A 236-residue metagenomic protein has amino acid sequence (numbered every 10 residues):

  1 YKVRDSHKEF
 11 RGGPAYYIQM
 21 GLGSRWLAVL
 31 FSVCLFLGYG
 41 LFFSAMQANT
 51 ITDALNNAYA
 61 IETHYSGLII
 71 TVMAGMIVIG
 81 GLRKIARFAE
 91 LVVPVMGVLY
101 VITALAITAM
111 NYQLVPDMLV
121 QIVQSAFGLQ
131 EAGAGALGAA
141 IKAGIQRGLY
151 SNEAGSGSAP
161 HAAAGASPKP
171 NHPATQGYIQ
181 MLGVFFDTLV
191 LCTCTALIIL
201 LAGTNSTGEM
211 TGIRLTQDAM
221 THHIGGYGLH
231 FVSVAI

Functional and structural regions predicted by a protein language model:
Y1-K8, P14-A15, Q19-V78, Y227 (+1 more regions): Helix-loop-helix module between adjacent transmembrane segments
Y1-V3, T103-Q121, L129, G135 (+2 more regions): Extracellular/periplasmic helix-exit of transmembrane alpha-helices
K2-G12, G21-R25, A154, A164-Q176 (+2 more regions): Juxtamembrane helix-boundary/capping and inter-helix hinge elements in multi-pass membrane proteins
H7, T50-A54, V115, T195-I236: Transmembrane alpha-helical segments and their short flanking loops that form helix-hairpins/helix-helix interfaces
S24-G38, L68-I69, E131-L149, V190-T193 (+2 more regions): Select transmembrane alpha-helical segments in multipass membrane proteins
V29, G40-N49, G75-I79, G144-G148 (+5 more regions): Transmembrane alpha-helical segments of multi-pass membrane transport proteins and ion-pumping complexes
L35, T50-L55, E62-V115, L119-V123: Membrane-interface loop-to-helix entry segments
R147-G148, A162-P170, A174-F186, G203-T204 (+1 more regions): Hydrophobic alpha-helical bundle architecture
